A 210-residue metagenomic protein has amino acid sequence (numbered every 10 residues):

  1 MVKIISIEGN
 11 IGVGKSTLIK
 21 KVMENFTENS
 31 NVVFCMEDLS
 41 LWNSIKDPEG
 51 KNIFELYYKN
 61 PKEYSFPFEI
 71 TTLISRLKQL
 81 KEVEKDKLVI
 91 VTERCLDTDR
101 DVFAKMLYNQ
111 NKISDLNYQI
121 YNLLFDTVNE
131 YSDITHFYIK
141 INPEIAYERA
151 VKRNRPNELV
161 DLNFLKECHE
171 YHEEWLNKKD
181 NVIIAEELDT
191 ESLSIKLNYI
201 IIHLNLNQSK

Functional and structural regions predicted by a protein language model:
I7: Hydrophobic anchor at the beta1->P-loop junction of P-loop NTPases
N10: P-loop (Walker A) phosphate-binding loop of NTP-binding proteins
K15: Conserved lysine of the Walker
L18, V22: Hydrophobic positions on the alpha1 helix immediately C-terminal to the Walker A/P-loop
E24-E69: Conserved substrate/cofactor phosphate-moiety recognition/catalytic segment in nucleotide-dependent phosphotransferases
F68-L116, F137: A basic- and aromatic-enriched beta-loop-alpha substructure that forms the phosphate/nucleotide- and DNA/RNA-contacting
R100-E170: A glycine- and Lys/Arg-enriched "phosphate-lid" helix/loop adjacent to the NTP-binding pocket of small-molecule kinases
Y147-K210: NTP-dependent small-molecule kinase module
